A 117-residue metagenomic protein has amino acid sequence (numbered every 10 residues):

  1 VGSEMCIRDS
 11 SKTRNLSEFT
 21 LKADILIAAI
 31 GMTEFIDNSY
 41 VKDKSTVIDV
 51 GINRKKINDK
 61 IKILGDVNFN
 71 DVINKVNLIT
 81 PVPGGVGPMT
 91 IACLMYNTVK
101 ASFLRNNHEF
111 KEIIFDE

Functional and structural regions predicted by a protein language model:
V1-I7: Short, small-residue-biased leader/transition segments that mark boundaries at the very start of proteins
S10-K100, L104: Rossmann-like adenosine-cofactor binding region
R105-E117: Short, conserved aromatic-histidine micro-motifs
